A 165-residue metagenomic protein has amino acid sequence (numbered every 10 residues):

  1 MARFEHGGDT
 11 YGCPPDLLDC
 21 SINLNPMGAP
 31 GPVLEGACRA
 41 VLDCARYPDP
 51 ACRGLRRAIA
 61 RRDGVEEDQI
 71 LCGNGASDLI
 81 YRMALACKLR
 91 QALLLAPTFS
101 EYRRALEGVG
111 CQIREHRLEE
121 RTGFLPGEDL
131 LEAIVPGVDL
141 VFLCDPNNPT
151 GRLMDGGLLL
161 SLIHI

Functional and structural regions predicted by a protein language model:
M1-R46, L140-D145: N-terminal "arm"/small-domain region of PLP-dependent enzymes with the aminotransferase-like
G28-P30, I80-Y81, Y102-R103, T150-G151: Glycine/Thr-rich phosphate-binding loops of Rossmann-like dinucleotide-binding domains
P48, A60-R82: Short loop-beta-helix segment that forms the pyridoxal 5′-phosphate
L85-L143: PLP-dependent aminotransferase-like
P126-E128, M154-L160: Charged helix-capping and loop-helix junction motifs
D145-G151, G157: Glycine/proline-rich, positively charged, aromatic-decorated active-site loop/lid region on the catalytic face
I163-I165: Conserved small/polar residues in nucleotide/adenosyl-binding loops
